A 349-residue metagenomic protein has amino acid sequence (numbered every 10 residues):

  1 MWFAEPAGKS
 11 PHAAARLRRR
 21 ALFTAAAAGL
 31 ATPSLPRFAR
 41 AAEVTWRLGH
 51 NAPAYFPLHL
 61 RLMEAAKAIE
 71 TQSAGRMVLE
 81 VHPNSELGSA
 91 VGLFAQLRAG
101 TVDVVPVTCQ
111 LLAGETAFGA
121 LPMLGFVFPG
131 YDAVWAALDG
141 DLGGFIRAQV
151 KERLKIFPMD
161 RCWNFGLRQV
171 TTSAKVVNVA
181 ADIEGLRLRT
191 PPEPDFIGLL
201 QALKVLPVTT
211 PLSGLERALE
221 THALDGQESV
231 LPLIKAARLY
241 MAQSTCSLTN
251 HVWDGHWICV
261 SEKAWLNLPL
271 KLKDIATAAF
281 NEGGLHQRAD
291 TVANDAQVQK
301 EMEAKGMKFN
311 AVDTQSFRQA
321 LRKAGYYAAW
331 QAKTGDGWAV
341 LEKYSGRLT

Functional and structural regions predicted by a protein language model:
M1-K9: N-terminal secretory signal peptides that target proteins for export/translocation
W2, A14-L17, F23-A133, L142 (+1 more regions): N-terminal secretory/targeting leader peptides
